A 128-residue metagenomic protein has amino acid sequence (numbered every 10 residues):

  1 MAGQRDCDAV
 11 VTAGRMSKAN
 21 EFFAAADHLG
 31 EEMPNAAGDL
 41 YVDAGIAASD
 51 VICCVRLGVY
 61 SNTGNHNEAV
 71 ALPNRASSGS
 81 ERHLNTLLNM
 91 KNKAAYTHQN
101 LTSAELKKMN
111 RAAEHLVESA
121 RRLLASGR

Functional and structural regions predicted by a protein language model:
M1-R128: Terminal alpha-helical segments
